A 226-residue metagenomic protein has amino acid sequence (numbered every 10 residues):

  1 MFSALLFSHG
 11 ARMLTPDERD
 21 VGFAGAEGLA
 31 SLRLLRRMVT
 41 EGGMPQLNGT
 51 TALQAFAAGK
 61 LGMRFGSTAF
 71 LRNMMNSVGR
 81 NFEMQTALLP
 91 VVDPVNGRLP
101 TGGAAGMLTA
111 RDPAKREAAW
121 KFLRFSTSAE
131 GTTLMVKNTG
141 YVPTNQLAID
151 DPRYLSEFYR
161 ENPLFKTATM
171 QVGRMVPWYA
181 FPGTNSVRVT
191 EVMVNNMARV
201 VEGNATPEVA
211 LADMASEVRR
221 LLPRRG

Functional and structural regions predicted by a protein language model:
M1-V21, E27, L61: Extracytoplasmic/periplasmic solute-binding protein
L5-S8, M74-D93, Y159-P163: Ligand-binding "clamshell"
R12-L14, G28, T40-E41, G79-R80 (+3 more regions): Short helix-loop capping/hinge motifs at secondary-structure junctions, enriched in acidic/polar residues
D17-Q46, M75, L89: Glycine-centered hinge/linker elements that transmit conformational signals in sensory and ligand-binding systems
P45-A58: Short helix-initiation/N-cap motifs at beta->coil->alpha
Q46, L164-E217: C-terminal capping/gating helix-and-loop segments adjacent to ligand/active sites or protein-protein/ligand interfaces
T50-L53, A69-R72, A104-V187, P223-R224: Mature extracytoplasmic/periplasmic domains
G62-S67, Q85: Paired acidic/hydrophobic, glycine-rich loop segments that form the ligand-binding mouth/hinge of periplasmic-binding
